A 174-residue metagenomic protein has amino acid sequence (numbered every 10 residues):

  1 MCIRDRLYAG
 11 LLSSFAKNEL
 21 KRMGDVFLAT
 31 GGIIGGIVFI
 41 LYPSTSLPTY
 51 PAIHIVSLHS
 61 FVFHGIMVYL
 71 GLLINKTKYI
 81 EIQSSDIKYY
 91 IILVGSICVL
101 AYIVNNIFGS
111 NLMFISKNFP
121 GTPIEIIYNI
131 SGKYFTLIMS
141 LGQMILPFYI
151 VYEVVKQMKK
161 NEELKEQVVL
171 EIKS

Functional and structural regions predicted by a protein language model:
M1-I3: Short, small-residue-biased leader/transition segments that mark boundaries at the very start of proteins
G10-S13, I66-S85: Alpha-helical transmembrane segments in multipass membrane proteins, preferentially the mid-helix core
E19-G32, S84-S96: Interfacial segments of alpha-helical transmembrane regions
G32-P43, V94-I103: Aromatic-anchored segments of alpha-helical transmembrane domains
L41-P51: Juxtamembrane "helix-exit" motif on the non-cytosolic side of transmembrane helices
S57-Y69: Membrane-interface loop-to-helix entry segments
I80-I82, Y152-V168: Membrane-interface capping segments at transmembrane-helix boundaries
Y89-S96, N106-F148: Membrane-interface transmembrane-helix boundary segments in multi-pass integral membrane proteins
